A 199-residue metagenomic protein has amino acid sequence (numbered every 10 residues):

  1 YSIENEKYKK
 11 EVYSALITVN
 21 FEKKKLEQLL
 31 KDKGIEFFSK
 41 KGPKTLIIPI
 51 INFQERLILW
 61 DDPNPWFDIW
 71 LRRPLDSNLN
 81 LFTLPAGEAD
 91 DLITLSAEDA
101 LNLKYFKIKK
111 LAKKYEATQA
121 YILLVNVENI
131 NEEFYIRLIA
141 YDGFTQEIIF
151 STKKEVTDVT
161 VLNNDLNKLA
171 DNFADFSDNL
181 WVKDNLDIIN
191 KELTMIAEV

Functional and structural regions predicted by a protein language model:
Y1, F82-L124, E132: Short, solvent-exposed, polar/charged sequence segments at loop or secondary-structure edges
Y1-Q28: Post-signal peptide N-terminal segment of secreted/secretory-pathway proteins
Y8-V12, F38-P43, I130: Edge/loop elements at the starts and ends of beta-strands within beta-rich repeat scaffolds
Y13-I17, P43-K44, Q119-L123, F134-R137: Envelope-exposed proteins and targeting segments
T18-P43, D68-I69, E147-V199: C-terminal/domain-edge helix-coil "capping" segments
N20-L26, I50-Q54, V127-I130, I139-T145: Solvent-exposed coil/turn segments that connect beta secondary-structure elements in extracytoplasmic/periplasmic
K41-E55: Short beta-strand segments enriched in small/hydrophobic residues
I58-Y105, V199: N-terminal segment of the mature soluble domain
